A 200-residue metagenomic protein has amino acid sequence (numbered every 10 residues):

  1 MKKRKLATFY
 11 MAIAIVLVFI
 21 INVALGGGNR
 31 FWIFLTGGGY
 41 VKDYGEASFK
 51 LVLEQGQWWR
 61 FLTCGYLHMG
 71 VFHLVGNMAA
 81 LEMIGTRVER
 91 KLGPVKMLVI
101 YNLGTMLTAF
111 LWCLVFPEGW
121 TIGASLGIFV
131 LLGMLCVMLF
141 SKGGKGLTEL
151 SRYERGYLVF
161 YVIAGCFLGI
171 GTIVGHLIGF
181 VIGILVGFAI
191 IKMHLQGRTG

Functional and structural regions predicted by a protein language model:
M1-G200: A detector for small-residue-rich transmembrane helices and their helix-helix packing motifs
